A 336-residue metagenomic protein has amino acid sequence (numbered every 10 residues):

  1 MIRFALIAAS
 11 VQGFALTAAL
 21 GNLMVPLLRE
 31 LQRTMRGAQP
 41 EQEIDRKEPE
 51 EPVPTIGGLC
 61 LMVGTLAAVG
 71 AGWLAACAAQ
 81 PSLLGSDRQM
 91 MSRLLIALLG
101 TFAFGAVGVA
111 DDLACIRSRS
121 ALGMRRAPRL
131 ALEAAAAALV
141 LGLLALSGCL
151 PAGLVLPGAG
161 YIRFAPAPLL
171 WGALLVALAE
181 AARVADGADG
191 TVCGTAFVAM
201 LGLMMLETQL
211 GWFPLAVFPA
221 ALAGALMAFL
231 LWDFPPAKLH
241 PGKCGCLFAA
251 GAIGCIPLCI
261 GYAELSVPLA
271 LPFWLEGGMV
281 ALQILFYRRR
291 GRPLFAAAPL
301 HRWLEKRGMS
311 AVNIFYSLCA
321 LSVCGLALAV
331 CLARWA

Functional and structural regions predicted by a protein language model:
I2-W274: "…together with the soluble PPM/PP2C metallo-phosphatase catalytic core" -> "…together with the soluble PPM/PP2C
N22-V25, R29-P40, L271-S317: Membrane-proximal soluble regions of multi-pass membrane proteins
A136-A138, F234-K238, G261-E264, Q283-R292 (+2 more regions): Short, highly charged low-complexity linear segments
L328-A336: Juxtamembrane boundary at the C-terminal end of a transmembrane helix
